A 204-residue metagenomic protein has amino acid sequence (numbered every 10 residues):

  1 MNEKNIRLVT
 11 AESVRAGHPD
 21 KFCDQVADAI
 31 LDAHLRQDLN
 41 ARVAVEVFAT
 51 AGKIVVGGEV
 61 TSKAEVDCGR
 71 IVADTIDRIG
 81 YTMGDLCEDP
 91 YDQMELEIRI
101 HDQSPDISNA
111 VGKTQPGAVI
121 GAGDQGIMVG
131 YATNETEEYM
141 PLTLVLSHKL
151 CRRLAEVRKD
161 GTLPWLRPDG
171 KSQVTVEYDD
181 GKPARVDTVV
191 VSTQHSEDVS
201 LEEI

Functional and structural regions predicted by a protein language model:
M1-A44: N-terminal, positively charged regions that mediate nucleic acid binding
T10, R70, D77-I204: Glycine-rich, mobile lid/loop segments that gate access to catalytic sites or pores
A16, G58, T193: Short glycine-centered, acidic/aromatic-flanked micro-motifs in structured strand/loop junctions that mark active-site
H18, K53, E59, D124-I127 (+1 more regions): Gly/Ser/Thr-rich helix-start
H18-K21, D67-C68, D106-S108: N-terminal low-complexity, intrinsically disordered segments
N40-F48, T162-P168: Short, glycine/acidic-rich hinge or "gate" loops at secondary-structure transitions that mediate conformational
A44-S62: Short, charge-patterned binding micro-sites
S62-I76: Active-site-surrounding "flap" and adjacent substrate/cofactor-binding loops of secreted or lumenal enzymes, prototyped
